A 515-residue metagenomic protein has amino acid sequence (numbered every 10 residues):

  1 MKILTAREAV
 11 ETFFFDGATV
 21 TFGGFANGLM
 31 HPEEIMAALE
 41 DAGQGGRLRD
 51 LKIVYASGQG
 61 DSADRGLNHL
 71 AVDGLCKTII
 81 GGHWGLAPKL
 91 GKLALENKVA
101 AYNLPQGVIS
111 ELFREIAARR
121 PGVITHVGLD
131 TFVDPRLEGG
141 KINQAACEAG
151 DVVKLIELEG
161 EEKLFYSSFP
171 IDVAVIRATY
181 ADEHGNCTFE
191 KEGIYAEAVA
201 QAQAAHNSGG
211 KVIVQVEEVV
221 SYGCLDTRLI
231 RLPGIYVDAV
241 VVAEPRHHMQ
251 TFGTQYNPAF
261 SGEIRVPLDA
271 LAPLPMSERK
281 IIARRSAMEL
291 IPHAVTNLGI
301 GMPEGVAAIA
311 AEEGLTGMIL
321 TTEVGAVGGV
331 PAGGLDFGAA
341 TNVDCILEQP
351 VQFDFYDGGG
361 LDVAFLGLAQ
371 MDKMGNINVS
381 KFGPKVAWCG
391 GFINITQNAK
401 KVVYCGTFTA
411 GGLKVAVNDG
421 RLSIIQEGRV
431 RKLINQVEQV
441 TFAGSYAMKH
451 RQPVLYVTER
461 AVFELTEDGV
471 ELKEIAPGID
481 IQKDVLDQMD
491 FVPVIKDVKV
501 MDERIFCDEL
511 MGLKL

Functional and structural regions predicted by a protein language model:
M1, G23-A26, M30, P273-S277: Alpha-helix capping and helix-loop boundary segments enriched in small/acidic/polar residues
K2-E11, N27-Q44, V54, G60-H69 (+3 more regions): Conserved phosphate- and dinucleotide-binding cores of soluble alpha/beta proteins, encompassing both enzyme active
A6-T19, F169, R285-V295: Glycine-rich phosphate/diphosphate-binding loops that line cofactor/substrate pockets in enzymes
F13-G23, G262-A272: Generic N-terminal amphipathic, Lys/Arg-enriched alpha-helix
F15-D16, G45, C76, P292 (+2 more regions): Short, well-ordered coil loops that connect the C-terminus of an alpha-helix to the N-terminus of a beta-strand
T19, T322, T458: Ser/Thr-centric signal marking residues that sit in or immediately flank functional binding/regulatory motifs
T21, N27-A38, A42, R49 (+4 more regions): N-terminal low-complexity or amphipathic/hydrophobic leaders
A272-P275, K280, R284-I291, V295 (+1 more regions): Glycine-rich phosphate/ribose-binding loops and adjacent secondary-structure elements that form binding surfaces
